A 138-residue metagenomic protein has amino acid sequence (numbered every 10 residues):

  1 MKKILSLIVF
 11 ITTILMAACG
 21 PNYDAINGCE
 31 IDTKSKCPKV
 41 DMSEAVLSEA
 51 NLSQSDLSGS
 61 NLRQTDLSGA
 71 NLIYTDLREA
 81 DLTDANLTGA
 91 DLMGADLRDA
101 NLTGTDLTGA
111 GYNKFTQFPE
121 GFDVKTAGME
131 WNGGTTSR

Functional and structural regions predicted by a protein language model:
K2-Q54, S58-G59, Q64, Y74 (+5 more regions): Intrinsic low-complexity/IDR segments
